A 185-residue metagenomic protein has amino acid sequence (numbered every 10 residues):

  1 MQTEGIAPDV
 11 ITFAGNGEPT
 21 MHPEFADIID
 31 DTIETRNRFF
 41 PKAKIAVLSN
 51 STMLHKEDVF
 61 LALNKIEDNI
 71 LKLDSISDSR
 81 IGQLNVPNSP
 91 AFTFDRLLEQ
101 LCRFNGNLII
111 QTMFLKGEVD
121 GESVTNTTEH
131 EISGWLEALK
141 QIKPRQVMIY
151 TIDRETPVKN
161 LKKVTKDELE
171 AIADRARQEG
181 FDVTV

Functional and structural regions predicted by a protein language model:
M1, R36, A176: Conserved hydrophobic residues forming the short capping helix/wall of the S-adenosyl-L-methionine
M1-T12, E24-D27: Conserved alpha-helical substructure of the radical SAM core
G15: A cytosolic small-molecule/anion-sensing beta-strand core signal
M21-Y150, E155-K162: Conserved AdoMet/S-adenosylmethionine-binding subsite of the radical SAM
T165-V185: Binuclear metal-ion centers of metallo-dependent hydrolases, dominated by the metallo-beta-lactamase
